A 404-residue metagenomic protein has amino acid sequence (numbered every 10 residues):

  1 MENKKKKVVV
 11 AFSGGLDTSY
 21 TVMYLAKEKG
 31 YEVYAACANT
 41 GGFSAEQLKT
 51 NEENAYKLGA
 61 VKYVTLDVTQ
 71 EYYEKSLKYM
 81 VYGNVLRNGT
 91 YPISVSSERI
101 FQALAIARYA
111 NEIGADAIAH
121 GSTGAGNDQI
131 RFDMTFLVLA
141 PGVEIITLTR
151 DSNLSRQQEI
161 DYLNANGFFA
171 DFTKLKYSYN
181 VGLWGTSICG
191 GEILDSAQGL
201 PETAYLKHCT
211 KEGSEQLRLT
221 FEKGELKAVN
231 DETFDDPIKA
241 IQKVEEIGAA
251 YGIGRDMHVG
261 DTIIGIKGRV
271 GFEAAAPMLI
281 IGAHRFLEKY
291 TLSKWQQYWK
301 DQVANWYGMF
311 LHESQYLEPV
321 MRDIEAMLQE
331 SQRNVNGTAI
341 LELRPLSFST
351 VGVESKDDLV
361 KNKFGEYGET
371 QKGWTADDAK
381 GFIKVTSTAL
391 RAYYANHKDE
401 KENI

Functional and structural regions predicted by a protein language model:
E2-A11, L16-I404: Nucleotide-activated chemistry modules centered on ATP-dependent adenylation/adenylyltransferase
